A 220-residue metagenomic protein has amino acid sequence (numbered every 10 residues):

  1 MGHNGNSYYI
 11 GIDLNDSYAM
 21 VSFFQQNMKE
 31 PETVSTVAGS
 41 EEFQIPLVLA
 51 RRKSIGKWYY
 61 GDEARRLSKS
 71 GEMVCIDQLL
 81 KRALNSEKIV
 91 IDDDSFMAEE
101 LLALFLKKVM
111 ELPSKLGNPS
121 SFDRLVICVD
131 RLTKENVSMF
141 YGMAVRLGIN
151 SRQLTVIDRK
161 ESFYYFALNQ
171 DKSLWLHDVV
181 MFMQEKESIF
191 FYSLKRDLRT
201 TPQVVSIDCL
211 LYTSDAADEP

Functional and structural regions predicted by a protein language model:
M1-K88, V145, Q153-Y165, L198-I207: Early-domain small/polar-rich strand-loop-helix modules and first-structured segments of the mature chain
N4, G117-F122, N150-S151, S173-W175: Short helix-terminating capping/connector loops at secondary-structure junctions
N4-G5, I12-Y18, L174-F190, L194-D197: A short acidic Gly-Thr/Ser loop motif
C75, F96-L106, N136, S214: Phosphate/oxyanion-binding active-site loops and adjacent basic polyanion-contact surfaces
L104-L116, F163-Q170: Phosphate/ATP-binding catalytic cores across multiple sugar-kinase/actin-like superfamilies, primarily ASKHA
S120-D130: Short glycine-rich phosphate-binding loop at a beta-alpha junction
K134-G148: Short, low-complexity, polybasic intrinsically disordered segments
Y212-P220: Single conserved hydrophobic/aromatic residue that forms the stacking wall/gate of nucleotide- or nucleobase-binding
